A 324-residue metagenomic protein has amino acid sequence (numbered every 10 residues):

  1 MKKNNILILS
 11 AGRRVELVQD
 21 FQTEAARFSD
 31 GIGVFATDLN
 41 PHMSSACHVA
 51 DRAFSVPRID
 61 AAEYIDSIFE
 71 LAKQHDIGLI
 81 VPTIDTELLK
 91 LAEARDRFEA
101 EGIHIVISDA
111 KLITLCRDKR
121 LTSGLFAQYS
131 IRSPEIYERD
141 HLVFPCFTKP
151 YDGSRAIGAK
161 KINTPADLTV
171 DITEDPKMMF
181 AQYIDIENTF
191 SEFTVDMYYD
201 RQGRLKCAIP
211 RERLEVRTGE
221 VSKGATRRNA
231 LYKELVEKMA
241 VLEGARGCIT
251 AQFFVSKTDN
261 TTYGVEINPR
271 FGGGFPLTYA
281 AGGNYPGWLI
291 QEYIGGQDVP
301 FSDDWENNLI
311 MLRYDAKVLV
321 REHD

Functional and structural regions predicted by a protein language model:
M1-V106: ATP-binding N-terminal substructure of ATP-dependent carboxylate-amine bond-forming enzymes
N4, C146, I157, F193-V195 (+2 more regions): Change "...and in nucleic-acid phosphodiester-cleaving endonucleases..." to "...and in nucleic-acid processing enzymes
A11, L39-P41, D85, K119-R120 (+3 more regions): Alpha-helix N-cap/helix-start capping motif
S29-G31, I131-S133, R246-T250: Short secondary-structure junction motifs
H75, A230-D324: ATP-dependent carboxylate activation and anion-phosphoryl transfer catalytic cores that bind Mg-ATP to form
A110-S191, Y199-R204, A230: Active-site nucleotide/adenylate-binding loops and adjacent lid/helix of ATP-dependent enzymes
G153-A156, L214-G224, N268-G282: Glycine-rich phosphate/pyrophosphate-binding beta-alpha loops
N163-G244, F254-T258, T262-Y263: Phosphate-binding site of ATP-dependent enzymes
